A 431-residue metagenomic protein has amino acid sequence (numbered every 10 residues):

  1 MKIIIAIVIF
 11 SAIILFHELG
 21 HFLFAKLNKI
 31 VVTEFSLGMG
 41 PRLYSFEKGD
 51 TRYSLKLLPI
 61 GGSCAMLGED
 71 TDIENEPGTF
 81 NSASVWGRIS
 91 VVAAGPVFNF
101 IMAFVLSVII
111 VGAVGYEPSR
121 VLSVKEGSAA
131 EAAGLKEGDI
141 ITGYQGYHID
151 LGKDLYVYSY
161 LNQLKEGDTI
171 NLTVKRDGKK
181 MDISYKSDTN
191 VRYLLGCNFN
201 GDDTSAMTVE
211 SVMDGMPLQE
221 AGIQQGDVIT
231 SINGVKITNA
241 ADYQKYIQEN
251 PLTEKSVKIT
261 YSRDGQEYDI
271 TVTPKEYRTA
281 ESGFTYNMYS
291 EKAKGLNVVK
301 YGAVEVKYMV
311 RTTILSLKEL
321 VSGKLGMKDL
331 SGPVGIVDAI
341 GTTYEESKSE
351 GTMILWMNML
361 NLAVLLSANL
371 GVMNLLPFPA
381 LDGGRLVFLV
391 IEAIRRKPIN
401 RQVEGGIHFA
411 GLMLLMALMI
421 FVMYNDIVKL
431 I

Functional and structural regions predicted by a protein language model:
K2-N75, M373-R395: Small-residue-rich helix-interface/hinge motifs
F10-I14, A65, N99, A103 (+2 more regions): Alpha-helical transmembrane segments of multi-pass membrane proteins
N28-K29, T33, V114-A132, K136: Alpha-helical transmembrane signal-anchor/signal-peptide segments
L58-E126: Internal alpha-helical transmembrane segments
T79, A83, L194-E220, V228 (+5 more regions): Functional transmembrane alpha-helices
L106, I110-V124, Y193-V212: Short beta-strand-turn/beta-hairpin segments enriched in glycine/proline and small hydrophobics that form edge-strand
A130-K153, L218-A241, V306: Conserved PDZ fold ligand-binding element
G406-D426: Final/C-terminal transmembrane alpha-helix of multipass membrane proteins
